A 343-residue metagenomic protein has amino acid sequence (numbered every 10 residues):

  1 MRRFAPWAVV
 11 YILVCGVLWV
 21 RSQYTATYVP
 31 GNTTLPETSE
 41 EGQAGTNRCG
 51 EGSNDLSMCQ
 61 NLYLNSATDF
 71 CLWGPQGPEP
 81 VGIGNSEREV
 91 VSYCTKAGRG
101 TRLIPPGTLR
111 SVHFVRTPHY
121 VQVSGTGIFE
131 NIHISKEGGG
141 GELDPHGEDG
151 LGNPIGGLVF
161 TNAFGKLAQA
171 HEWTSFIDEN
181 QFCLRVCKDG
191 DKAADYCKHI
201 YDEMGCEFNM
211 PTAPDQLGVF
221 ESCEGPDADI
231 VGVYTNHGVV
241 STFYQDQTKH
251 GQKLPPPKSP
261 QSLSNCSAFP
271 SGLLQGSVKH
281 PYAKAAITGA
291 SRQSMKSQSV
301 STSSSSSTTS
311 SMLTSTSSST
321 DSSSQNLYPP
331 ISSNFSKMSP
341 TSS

Functional and structural regions predicted by a protein language model:
M1-T25, P340-S343: Fungal secretory targeting signals
G16, Q43, S53, N65 (+7 more regions): Processing junctions and N-termini across compartments
R21-L64, T68, P211-S343: Fungal extracellular Ser/Thr-rich, low-complexity intrinsically disordered regions
R21-N131: N-terminal ectodomain recognition module in secreted, GPI-anchored, and membrane glycoproteins
S86-K188: Extracellular-facing segments of soluble proteins and assemblies that are Gly/Ser/Thr-biased and enriched in aromatics
N162-G238, T242-T248: Cys/His-clustered metal-coordination modules, chiefly Zn-binding fingers
